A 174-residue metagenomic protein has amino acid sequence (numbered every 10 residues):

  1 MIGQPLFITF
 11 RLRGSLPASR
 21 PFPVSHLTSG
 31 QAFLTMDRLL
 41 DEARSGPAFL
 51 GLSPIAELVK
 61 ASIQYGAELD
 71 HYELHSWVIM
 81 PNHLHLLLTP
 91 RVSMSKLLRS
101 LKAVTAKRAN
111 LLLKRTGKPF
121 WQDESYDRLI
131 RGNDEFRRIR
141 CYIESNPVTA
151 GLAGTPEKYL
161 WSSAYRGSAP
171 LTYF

Functional and structural regions predicted by a protein language model:
M1-F174: Short catalytic/metal-binding and nucleic-acid-binding patches
